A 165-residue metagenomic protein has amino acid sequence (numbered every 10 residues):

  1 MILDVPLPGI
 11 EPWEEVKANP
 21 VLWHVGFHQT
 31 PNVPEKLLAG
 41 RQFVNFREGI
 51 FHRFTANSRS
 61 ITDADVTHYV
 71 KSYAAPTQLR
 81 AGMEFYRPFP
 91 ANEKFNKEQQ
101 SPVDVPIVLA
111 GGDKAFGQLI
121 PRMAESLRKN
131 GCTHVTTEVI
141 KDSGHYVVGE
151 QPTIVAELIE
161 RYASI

Functional and structural regions predicted by a protein language model:
M1-V139, A156, E160, S164: Flexible "cap/lid" subdomain of the alpha/beta-hydrolase fold that forms the substrate-access gate
S143-A156: Catalytic histidine-centered segment of alpha/beta-hydrolase-like enzymes
